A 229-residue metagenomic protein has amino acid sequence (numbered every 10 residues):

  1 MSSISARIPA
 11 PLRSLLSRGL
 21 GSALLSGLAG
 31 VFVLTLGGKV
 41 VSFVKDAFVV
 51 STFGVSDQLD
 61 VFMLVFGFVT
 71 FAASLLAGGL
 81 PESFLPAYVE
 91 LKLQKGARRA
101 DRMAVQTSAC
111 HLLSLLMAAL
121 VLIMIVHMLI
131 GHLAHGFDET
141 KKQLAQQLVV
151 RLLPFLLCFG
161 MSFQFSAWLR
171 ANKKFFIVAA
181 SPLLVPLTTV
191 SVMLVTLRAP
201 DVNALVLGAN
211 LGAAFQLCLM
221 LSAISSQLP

Functional and structural regions predicted by a protein language model:
S2-P229: Membrane-embedded alpha-helical bundles of multi-pass transporters/translocases, especially carrier/permease families
